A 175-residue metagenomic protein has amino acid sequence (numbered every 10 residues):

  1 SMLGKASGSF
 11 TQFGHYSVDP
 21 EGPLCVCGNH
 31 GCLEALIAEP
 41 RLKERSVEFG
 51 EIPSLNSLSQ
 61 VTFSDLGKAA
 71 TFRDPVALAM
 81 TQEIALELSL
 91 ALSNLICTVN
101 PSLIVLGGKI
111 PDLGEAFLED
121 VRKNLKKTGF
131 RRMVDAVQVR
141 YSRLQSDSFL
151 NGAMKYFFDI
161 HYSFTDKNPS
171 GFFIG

Functional and structural regions predicted by a protein language model:
S1-L36: Glycine-rich phosphate-binding loop of actin/hexokinase-like ATP-binding domains
N29, L33-G175: ATP-binding/phosphotransfer module of carbohydrate and carboxylate kinases, centering on a glycine-rich
